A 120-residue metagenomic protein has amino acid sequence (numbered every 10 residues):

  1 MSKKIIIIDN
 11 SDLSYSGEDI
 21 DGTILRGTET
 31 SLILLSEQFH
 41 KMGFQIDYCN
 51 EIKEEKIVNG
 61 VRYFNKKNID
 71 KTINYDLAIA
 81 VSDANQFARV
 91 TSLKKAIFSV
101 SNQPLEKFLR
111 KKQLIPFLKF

Functional and structural regions predicted by a protein language model:
M1-C49: N-terminal subdomain of nucleotide-sugar transferases
N50-F120: Extended catalytic core of nucleotide-activated donor transferases of GT-like folds
